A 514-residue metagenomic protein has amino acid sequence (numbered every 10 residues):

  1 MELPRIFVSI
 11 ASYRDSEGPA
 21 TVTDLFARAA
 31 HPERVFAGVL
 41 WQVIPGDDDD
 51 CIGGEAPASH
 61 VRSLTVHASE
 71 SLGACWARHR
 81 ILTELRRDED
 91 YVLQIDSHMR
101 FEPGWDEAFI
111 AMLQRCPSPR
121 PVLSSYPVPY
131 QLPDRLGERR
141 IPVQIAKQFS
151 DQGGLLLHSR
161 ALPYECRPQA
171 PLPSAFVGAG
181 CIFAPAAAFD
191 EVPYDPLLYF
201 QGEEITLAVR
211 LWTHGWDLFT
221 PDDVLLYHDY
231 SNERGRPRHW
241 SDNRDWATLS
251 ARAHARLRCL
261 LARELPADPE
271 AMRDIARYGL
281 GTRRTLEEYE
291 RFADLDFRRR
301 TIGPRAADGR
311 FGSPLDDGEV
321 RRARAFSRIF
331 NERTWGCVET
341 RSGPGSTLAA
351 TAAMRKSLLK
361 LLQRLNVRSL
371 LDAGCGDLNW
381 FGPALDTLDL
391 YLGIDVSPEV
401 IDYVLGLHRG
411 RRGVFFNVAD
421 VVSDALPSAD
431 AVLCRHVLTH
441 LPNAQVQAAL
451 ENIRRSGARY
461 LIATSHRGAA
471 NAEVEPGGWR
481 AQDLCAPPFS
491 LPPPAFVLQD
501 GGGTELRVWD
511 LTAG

Functional and structural regions predicted by a protein language model:
M1, A30, A56, L85 (+7 more regions): Generic structural signal for beta-strand residues in well-ordered domains
M1-P4, D317: Extreme N-terminus of proteins, especially the signal/transit-peptide cleavage junction and the first residues
L3-L207, L211-A276: Catalytic cores of eukaryotic secretory-pathway lumenal/extracellular enzymes that build and remodel glycoconjugates
H60, A184-F189, G336-E339, P427-D430: A short alpha-helix capping/helix-coil boundary motif
P266-D316: Non-catalytic, C-terminal membrane-associated alpha-helical segments of glycosyltransferases
D316-A429, L441-G514: Class I (Rossmann-like) S-adenosyl-L-methionine-dependent methyltransferase catalytic domain, capturing the SAM-binding
L433: A conserved beta-strand element that flanks and buttresses the S-adenosyl-L-methionine
V437: Hydrophobic adenine-recognition pocket in adenosine-nucleotide-binding enzymes
